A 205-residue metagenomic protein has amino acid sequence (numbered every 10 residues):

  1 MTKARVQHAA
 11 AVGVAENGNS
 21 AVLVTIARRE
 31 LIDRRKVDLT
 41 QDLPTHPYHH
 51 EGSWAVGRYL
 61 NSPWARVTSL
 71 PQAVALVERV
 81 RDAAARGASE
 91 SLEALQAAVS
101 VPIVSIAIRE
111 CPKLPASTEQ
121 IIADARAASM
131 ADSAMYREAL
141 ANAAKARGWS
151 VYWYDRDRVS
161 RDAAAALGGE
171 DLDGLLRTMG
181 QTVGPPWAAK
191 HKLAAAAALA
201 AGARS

Functional and structural regions predicted by a protein language model:
M1-S205: Phosphate- and other anionic-substrate recognition elements at nucleic-acid/protein interfaces
